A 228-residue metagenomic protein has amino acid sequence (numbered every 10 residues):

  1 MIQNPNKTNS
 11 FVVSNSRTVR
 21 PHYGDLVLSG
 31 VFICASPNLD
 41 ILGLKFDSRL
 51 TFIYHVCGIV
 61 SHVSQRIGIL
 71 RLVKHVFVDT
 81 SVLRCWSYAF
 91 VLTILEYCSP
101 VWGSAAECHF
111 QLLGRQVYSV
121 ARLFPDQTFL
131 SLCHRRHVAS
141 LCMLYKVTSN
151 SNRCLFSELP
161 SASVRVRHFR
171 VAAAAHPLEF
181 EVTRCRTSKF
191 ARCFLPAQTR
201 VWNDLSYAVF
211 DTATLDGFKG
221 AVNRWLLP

Functional and structural regions predicted by a protein language model:
M1-P228: Hydrophobic/basic alpha-helical segments
